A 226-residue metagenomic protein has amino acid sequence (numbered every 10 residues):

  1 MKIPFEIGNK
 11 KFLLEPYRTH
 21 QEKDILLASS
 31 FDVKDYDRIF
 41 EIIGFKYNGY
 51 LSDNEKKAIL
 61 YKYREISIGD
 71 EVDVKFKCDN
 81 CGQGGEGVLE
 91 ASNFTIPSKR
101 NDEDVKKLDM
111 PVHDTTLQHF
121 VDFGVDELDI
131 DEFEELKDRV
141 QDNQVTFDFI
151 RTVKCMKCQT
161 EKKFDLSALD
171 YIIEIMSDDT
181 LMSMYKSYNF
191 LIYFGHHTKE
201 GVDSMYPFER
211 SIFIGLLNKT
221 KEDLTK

Functional and structural regions predicted by a protein language model:
M1-K226: An amphipathic, hydrophobic-aromatic interaction surface with interspersed Lys/Arg that forms lipid/phosphate-bearing
